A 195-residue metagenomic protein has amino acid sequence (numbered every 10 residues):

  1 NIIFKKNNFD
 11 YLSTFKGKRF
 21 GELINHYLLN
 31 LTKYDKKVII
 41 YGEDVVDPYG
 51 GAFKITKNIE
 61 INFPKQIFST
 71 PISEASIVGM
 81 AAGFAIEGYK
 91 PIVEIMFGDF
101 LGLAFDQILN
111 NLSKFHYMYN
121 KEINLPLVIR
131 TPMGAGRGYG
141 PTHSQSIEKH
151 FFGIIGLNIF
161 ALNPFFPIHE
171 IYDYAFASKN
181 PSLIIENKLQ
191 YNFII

Functional and structural regions predicted by a protein language model:
N1-I195: Thiamine diphosphate
